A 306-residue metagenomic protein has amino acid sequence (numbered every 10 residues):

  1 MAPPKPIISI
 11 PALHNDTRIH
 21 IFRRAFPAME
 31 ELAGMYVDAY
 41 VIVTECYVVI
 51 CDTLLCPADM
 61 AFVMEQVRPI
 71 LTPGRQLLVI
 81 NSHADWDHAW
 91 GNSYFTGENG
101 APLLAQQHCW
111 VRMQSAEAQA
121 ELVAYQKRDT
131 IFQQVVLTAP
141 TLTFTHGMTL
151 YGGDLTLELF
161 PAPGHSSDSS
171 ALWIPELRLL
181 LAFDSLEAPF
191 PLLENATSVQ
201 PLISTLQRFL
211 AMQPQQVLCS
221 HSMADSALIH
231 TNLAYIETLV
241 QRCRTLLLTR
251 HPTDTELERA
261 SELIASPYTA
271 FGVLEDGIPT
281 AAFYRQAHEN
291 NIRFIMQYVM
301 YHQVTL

Functional and structural regions predicted by a protein language model:
A12-P69, A171-D184: Conserved beta-strand hairpin/beta-sheet module of binuclear metal-dependent hydrolase folds, prominently
C51-T53, Q76-D85, L104-Q107, P161-P163 (+2 more regions): Active-site neighborhood of phospho(di)ester-bond hydrolases with catalytic His/Asp-centered motifs
L54-L55, E117, L192-T197, I229-N232: Short, solvent-exposed loop/turn segments at secondary-structure boundaries
P57-A58, A84-W90, W110-Q114, S166-S169 (+2 more regions): Active-site environment of divalent metal-dependent phosphoester hydrolases
D59-A61, E65-T143, T149: Active-site HxH/HxHxD metal-binding segment of metal-dependent hydrolases
T143-I174: Core dinuclear metal-dependent hydrolase active-site scaffold
P201-S261: Divalent-metal (often Zn2+) His-rich catalytic cores of metallo-beta-lactamase-fold enzymes
R250-L306: C-terminal regulatory/interaction regions
